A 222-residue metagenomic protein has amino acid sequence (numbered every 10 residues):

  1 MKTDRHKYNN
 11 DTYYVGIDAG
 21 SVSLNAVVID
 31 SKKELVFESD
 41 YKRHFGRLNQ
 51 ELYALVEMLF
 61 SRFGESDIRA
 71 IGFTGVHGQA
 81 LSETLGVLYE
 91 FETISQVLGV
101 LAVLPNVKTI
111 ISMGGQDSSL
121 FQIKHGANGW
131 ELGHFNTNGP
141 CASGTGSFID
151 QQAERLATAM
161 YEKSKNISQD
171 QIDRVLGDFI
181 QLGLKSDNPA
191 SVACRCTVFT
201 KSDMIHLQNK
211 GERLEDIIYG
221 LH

Functional and structural regions predicted by a protein language model:
K2-K33, V107-G126, C196: Gly/Thr-rich phosphate-binding beta-strand-loop-beta motif of the actin/hexokinase/Hsp70
D11-A54, E131-G139: Short glycine-rich, Thr/Ser-proximal phosphate-binding strand/loop in the N-terminal lobe of ATP-dependent enzymes
V27-D30, L81-G86, S119-G126, G133-N136 (+3 more regions): Short acidic, glycine/serine/threonine-rich loops at helix termini
D40-H44, F60-T93, F121-Q122: Short beta-strand-loop/turn "lid" adjacent to the catalytic site in phosphate-handling enzymes
R43-F45, A70-F73, V87-L98, I111-G115 (+2 more regions): Active-site nucleophile and cofactor-binding loops and adjacent substrate-binding regions of central metabolic enzymes
R47, H125, E131-L184, C196: Glycine-rich phosphate-binding loop plus the immediately following alpha-helix
Q50, A54, L98, A102 (+2 more regions): Residues on a specific face of well-ordered alpha-helices
T200-H222: Adenine-nucleotide phosphate-binding core of ATP-dependent small-molecule kinases
